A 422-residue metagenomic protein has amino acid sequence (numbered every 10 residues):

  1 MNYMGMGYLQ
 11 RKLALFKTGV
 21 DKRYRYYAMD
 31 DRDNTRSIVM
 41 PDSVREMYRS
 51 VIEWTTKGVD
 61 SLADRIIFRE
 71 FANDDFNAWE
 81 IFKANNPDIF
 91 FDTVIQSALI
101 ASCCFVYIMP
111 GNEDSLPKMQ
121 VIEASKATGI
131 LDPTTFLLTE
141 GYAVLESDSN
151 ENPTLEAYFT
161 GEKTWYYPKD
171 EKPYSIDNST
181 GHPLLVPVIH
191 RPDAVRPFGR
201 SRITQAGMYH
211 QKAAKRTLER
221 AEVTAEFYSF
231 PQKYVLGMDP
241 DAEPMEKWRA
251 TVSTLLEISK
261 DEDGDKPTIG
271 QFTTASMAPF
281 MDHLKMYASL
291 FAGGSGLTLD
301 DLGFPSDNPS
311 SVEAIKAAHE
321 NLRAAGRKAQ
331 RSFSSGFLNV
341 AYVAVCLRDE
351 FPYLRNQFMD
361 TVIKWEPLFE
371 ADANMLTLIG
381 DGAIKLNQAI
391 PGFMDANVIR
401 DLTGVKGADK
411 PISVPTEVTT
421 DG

Functional and structural regions predicted by a protein language model:
M1-Q120: Extended, helix-rich architectural segments
R36, M40, M47, V51 (+4 more regions): Secondary-structure capping and boundary motifs in well-ordered enzyme cores
A84-D88, Q96, R200-Q211, M281 (+2 more regions): Generic detection of long, well-ordered alpha-helical segments
F90-V94, S276, N321-A325: Short secondary-structure capping micro-motifs at structural edges
V94, M109, A225-K233, D301-S306 (+3 more regions): Short coil/turn segments at secondary-structure boundaries
F105-R200: Extended, regular secondary-structure scaffolds
I176-A317, M359-D360, W365-M375: Extended, charged amphipathic alpha-helical segments
K247-E262, K266-T268, F272-T273, M281 (+3 more regions): C-terminal anchoring/interaction modules
